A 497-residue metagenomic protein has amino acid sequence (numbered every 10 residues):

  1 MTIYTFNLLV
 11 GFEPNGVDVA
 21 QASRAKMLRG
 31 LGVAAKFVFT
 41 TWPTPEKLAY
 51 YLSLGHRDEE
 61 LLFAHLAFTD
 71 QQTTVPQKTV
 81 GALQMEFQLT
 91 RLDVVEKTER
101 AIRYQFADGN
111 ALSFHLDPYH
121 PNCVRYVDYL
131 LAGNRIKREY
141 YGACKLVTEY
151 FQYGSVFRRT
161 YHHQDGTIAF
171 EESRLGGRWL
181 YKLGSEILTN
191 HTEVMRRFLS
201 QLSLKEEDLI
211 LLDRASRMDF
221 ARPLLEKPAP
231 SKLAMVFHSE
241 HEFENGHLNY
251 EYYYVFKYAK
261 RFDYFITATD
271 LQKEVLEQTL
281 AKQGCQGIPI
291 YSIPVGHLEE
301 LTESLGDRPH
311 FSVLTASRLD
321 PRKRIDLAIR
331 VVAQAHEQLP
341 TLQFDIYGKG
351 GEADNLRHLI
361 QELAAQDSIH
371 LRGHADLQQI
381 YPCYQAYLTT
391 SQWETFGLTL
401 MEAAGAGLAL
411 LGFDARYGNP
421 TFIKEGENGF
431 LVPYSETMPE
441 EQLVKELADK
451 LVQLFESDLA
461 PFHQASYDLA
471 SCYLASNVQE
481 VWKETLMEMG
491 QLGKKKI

Functional and structural regions predicted by a protein language model:
Y258-G287: A short, active-site helix/loop in glycosyltransferases that binds the activated sugar's phosphate group
V313, L327-V332, F344, L447 (+1 more regions): A structural motif in glycosyltransferase catalytic domains
R318-E337, G351-D354: A conserved mid-protein helix/loop that constitutes part of the nucleotide-sugar donor-binding site
N355-H374: Nucleotide-activated donor-binding/catalytic signature segment of Leloir-type glycosyltransferases, i.e., the conserved
A365, Q453, A460-Y473: A short, well-ordered alpha-helix in the C-terminal region of glycosyltransferases
Q392: Aromatic "clamp/platform" in nucleotide-sugar-dependent glycosyltransferases that forms part of the donor/acceptor
A409-F413: Short hydrophobic beta-strand element within catalytic cores of glycosyltransferases and related nucleotide-activated
P420-L451: Change "using UDP/GDP/dTDP sugars" to "using nucleotide sugars
